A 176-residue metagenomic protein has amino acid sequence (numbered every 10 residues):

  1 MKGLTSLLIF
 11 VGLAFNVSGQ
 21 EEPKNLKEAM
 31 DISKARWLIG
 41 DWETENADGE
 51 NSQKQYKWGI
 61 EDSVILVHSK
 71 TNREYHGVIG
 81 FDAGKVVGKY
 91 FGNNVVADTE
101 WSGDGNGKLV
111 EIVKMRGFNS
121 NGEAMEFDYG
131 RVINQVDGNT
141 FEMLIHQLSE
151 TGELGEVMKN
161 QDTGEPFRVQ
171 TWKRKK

Functional and structural regions predicted by a protein language model:
M1-L4: Positively charged n-region of N-terminal signal peptides that target proteins for export
L8-S18: Hydrophobic h-region of N-terminal signal peptides that target proteins for export in Gram-negative bacteria
Q20-K176: Hydrophobic small-molecule pocket/channel-lining residues, especially in calycin-type beta-barrels
